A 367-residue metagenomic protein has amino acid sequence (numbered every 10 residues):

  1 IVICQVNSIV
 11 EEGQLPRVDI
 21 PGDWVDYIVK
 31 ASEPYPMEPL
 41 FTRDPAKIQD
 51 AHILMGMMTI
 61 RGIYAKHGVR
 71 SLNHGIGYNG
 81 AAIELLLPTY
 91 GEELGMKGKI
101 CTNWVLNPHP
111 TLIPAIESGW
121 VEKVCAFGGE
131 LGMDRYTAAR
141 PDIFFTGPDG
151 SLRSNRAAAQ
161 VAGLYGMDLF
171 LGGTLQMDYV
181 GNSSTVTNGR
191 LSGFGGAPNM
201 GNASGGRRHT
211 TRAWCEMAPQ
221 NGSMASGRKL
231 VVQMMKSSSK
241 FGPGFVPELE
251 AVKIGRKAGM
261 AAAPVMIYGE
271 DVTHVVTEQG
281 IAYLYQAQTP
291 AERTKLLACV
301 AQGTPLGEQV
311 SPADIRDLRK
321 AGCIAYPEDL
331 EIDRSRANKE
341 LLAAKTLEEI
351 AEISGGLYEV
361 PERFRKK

Functional and structural regions predicted by a protein language model:
I1-H74, Y78-T102, P110-K367: Conserved phosphate- and dinucleotide-binding cores of soluble alpha/beta proteins, encompassing both enzyme active
L106: Active-site histidine-anchored catalytic micro-motif
